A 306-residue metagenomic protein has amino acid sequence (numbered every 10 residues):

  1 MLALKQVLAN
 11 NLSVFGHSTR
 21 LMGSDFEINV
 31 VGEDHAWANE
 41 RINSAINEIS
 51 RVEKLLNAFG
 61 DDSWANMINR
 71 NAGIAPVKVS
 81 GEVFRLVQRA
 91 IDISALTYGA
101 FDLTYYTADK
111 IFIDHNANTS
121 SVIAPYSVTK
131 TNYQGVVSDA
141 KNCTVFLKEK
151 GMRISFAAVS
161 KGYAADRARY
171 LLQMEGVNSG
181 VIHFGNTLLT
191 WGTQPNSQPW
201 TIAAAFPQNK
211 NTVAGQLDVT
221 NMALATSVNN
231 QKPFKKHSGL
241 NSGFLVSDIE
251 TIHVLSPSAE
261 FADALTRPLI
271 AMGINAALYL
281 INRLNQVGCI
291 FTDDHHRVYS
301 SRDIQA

Functional and structural regions predicted by a protein language model:
M1-A306: Mature catalytic core of soluble alpha/beta enzymes
